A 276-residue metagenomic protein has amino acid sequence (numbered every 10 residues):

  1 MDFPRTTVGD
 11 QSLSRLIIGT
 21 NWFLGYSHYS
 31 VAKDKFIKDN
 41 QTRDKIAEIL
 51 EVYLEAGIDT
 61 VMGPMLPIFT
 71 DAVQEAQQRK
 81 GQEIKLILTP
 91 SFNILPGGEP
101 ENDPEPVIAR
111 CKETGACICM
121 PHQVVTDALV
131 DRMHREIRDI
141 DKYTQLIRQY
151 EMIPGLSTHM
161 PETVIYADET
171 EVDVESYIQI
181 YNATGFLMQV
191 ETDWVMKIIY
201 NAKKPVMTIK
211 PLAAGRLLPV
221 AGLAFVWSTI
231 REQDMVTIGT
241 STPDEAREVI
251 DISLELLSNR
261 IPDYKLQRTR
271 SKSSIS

Functional and structural regions predicted by a protein language model:
M1-S30: N-terminal amphipathic alpha-helix/helix-capping segment at the start of soluble metabolic enzymes
T6-S12, D34, Q41, K45-E51 (+5 more regions): Structured C-terminal cap/extension of enzyme domains
L16-I18, Y53, P154, V206: Conserved, mostly hydrophobic/aromatic
N21-F23, L66, T89-L95, V124-T126 (+4 more regions): Active-site beta-loop-alpha junctions enriched in small/polar residues
D39-H134: Active-site beta->alpha loop and helix N-cap motifs at the rims of alpha/beta catalytic domains
M65-Q82, G98-P104, T126-Y143, P161-I165 (+3 more regions): Active-site-adjacent beta->alpha loops and helix N-cap segments on the catalytic face of soluble alpha/beta enzymes
E113-C117, R148-Y150, E169-I178, N201-P205 (+1 more regions): Glycine-enriched alpha-helix->loop->beta-strand junction motifs that scaffold or abut catalytic
P161-Q189: Histidine/lysine/aspartate-rich catalytic loop segments that bind and position anionic ligands
